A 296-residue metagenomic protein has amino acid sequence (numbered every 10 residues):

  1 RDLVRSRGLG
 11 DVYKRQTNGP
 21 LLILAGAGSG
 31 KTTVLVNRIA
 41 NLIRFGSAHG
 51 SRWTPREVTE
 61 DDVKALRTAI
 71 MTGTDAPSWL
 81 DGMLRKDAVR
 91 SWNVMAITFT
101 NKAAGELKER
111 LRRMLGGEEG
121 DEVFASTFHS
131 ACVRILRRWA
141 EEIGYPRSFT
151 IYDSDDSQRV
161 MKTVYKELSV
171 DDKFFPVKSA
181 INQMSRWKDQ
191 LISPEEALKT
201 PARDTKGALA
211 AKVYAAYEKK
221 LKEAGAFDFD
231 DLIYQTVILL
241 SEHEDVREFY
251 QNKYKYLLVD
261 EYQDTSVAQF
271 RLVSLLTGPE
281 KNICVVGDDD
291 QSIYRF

Functional and structural regions predicted by a protein language model:
R1, N18-G19, A40-Y256, D264 (+2 more regions): A basic/glycine-biased coupling hinge at the interface between accessory DNA-binding modules
D2-Y13: Single conserved hydrophobic/aromatic residue that forms the stacking wall/gate of nucleotide- or nucleobase-binding
K14-R15, S274: A cross-family signal for key residues in well-ordered alpha-helices that form functional helical elements
G19-R38, F296: Walker A/P-loop
A25-A27, A96, A103-A104, G287: Small-residue (primarily alanine) positions within well-ordered alpha-helices, especially packing/interaction faces
S29, Q263-F296: Conserved helicase motor core of SF1/SF2 NTP-dependent helicases
T32-A40, L107-E109, F270: Motif I (Walker A/P-loop) of helicase-class P-loop NTPases
D260: Charged catalytic and DNA/RNA-contacting regions of genome-maintenance and nucleic-acid-processing enzymes
